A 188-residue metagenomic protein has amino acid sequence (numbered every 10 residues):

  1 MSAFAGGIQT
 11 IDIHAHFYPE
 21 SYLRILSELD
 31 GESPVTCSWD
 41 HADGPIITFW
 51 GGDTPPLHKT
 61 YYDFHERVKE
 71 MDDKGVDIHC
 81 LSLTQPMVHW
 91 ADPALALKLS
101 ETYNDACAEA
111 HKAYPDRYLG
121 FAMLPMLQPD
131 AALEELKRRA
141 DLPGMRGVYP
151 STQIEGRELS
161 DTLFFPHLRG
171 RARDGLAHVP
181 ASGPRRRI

Functional and structural regions predicted by a protein language model:
M1-I188: Helix-coil boundary/capping segments in enzymes
